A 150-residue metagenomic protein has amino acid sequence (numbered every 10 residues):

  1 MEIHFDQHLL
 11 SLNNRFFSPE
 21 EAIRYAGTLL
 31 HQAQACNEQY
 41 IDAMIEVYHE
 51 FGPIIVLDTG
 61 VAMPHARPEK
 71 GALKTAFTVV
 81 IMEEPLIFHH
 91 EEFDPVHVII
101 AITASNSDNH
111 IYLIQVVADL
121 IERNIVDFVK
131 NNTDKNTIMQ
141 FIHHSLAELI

Functional and structural regions predicted by a protein language model:
M1-I150: Cytosolic covalent-transfer regions centered on His/Cys nucleophiles that carry phosphoryl or persulfide groups
